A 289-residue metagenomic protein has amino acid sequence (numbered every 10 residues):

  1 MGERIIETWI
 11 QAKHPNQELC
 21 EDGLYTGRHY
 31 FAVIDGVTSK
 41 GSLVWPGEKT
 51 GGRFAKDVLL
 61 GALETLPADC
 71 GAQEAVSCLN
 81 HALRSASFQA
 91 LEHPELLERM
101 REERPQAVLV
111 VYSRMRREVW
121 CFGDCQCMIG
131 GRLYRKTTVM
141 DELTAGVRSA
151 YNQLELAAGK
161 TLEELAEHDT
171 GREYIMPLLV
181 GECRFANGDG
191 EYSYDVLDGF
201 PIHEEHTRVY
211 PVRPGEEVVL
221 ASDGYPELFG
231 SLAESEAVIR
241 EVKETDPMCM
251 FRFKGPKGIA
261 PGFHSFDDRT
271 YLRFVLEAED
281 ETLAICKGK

Functional and structural regions predicted by a protein language model:
M1-K289: PP2C/PPM-type serine/threonine phosphatase catalytic domain
